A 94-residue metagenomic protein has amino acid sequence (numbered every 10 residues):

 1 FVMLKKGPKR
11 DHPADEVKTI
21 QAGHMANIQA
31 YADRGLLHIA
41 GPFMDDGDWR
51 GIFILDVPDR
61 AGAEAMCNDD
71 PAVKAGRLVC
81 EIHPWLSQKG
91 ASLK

Functional and structural regions predicted by a protein language model:
F1-K94: Conserved, structured core segments of small domains
